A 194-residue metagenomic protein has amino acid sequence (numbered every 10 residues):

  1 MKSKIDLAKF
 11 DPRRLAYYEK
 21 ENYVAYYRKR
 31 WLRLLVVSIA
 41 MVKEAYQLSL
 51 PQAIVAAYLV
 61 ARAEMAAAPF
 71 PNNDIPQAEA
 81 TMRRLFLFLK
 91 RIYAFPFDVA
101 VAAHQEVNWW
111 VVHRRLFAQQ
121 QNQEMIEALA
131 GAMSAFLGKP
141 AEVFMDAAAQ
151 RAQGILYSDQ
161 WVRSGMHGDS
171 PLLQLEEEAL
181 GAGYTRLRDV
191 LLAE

Functional and structural regions predicted by a protein language model:
M1-L7, V36-A40: Repeat-mediated protein-protein interaction surfaces in helical alpha-solenoids
D11-E19: Generic helix N-cap/helix-start motif at coil->alpha-helix transitions
Y23-Y27, A67-F70: Hydrophobic/aromatic side-chain positions at a characteristic register within alpha-helices of tetratricopeptide repeats
L34-I39, F70-I92, Q119-K139, G168-R186: Alpha-helical repeat scaffolds
V36-M65: Short, charge-rich amphipathic alpha-helical segments embedded in non-transmembrane helical bundles/solenoids
L59-A78, W109-Q120: Alpha-helical linker/edge segments of TPR/alpha-solenoid repeat scaffolds and analogous pre-/post-domain helices
M82-S164: Extended amphipathic alpha-helical interaction segments
